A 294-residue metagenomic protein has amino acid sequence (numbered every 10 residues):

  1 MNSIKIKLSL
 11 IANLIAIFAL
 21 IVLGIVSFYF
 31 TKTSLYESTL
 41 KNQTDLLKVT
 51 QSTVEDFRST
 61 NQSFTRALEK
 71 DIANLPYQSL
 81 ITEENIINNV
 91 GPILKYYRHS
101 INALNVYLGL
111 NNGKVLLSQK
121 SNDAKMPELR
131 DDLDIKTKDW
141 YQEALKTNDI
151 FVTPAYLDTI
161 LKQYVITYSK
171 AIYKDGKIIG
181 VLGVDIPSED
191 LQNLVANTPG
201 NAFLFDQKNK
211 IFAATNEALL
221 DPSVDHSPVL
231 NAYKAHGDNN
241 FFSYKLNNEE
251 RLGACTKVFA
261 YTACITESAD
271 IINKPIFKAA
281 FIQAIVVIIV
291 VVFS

Functional and structural regions predicted by a protein language model:
N2-K41, A284-F293: Extreme N-terminal signal-anchor transmembrane helix of membrane signaling/transducer proteins, especially in bacteria
S9-L10, S27-L46, T50-F57, Q78 (+4 more regions): Juxtamembrane interface helices immediately C-terminal to a transmembrane segment
K41-V49, D56-D149: Extracytoplasmic/periplasmic sensory segments of membrane signal-transduction proteins
I87-S100, K177, V181-L219: Solvent-exposed, extracytoplasmic
H99-S100, N111, L117-I186, L191-L194 (+1 more regions): Extracytoplasmic/periplasmic ligand-binding sensor regions of membrane-associated signaling proteins
G113-N122, N209-N216, A254-C255: Amphipathic coiled-coil signal-relay and dimerization helices
E128-D132, E189-N197, A218-A232: A short, polar/charged loop-to-alpha-helix boundary motif
K208, E217-Q283: Extracellular/periplasmic juxtamembrane segments that couple receptor/chemosensory ectodomains to their
